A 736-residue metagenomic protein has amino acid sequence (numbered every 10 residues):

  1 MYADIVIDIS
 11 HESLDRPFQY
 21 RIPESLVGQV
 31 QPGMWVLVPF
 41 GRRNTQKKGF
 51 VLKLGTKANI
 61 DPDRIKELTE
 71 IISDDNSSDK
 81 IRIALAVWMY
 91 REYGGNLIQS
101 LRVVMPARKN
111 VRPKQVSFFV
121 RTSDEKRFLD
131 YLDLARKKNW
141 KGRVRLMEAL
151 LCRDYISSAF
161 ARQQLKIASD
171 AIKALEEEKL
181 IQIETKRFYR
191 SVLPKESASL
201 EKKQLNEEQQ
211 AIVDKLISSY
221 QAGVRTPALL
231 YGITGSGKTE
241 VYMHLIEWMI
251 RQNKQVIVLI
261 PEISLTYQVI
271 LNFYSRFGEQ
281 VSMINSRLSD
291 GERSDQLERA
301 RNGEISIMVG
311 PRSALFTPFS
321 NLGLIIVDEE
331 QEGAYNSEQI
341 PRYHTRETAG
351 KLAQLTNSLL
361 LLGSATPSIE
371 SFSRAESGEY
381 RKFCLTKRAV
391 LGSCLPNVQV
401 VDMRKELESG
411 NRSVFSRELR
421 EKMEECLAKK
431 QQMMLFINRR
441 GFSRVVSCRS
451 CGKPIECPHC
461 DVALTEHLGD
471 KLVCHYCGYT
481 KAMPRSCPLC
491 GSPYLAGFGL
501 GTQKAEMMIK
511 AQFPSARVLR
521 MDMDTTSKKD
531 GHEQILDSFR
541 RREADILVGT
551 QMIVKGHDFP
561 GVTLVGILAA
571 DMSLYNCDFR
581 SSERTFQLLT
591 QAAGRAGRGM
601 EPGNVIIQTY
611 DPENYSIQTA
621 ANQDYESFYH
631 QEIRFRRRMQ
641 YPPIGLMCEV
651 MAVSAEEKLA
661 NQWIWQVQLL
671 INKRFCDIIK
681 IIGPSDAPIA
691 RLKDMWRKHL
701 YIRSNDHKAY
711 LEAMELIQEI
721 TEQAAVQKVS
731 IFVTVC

Functional and structural regions predicted by a protein language model:
M1-S364, S371, E376-L391, R674 (+2 more regions): Accessory, non-ATPase domains that flank or precede helicase/AAA+ motor cores in DNA-metabolism machines
Q31, W35, A84-R91, K173 (+8 more regions): A broad, structural surface signal
A161, C448, W663-Q666, M714-L716: Composition- and surface-driven signal marking solvent-exposed, interaction-prone regions in large proteins
L200-N206, Q210, V224-N661, P688-A690 (+3 more regions): Inter-lobe coupling/hinge segments of SF2-like helicase ATPases
L519, F675-A687, Q727-V735: Short beta-strand elements
Y625, A660-I682: Short amphipathic alpha-helix segments
